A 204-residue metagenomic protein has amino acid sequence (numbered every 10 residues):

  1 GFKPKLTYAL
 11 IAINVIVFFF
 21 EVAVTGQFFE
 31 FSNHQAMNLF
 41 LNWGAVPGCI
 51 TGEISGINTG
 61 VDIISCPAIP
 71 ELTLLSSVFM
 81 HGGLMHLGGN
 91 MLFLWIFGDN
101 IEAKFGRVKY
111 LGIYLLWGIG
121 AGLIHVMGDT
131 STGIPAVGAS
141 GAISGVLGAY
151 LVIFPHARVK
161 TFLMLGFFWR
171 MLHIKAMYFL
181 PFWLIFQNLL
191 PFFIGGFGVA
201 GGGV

Functional and structural regions predicted by a protein language model:
G1-V204: A detector for small-residue-rich transmembrane helices and their helix-helix packing motifs
